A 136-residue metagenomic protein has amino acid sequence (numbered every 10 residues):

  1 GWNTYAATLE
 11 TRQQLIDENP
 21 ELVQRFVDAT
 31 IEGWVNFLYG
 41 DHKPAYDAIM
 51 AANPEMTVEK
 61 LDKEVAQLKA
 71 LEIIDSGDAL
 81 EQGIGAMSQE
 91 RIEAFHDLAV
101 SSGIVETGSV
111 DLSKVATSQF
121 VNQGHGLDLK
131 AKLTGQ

Functional and structural regions predicted by a protein language model:
G1-T4: Short beta-strand->loop
A6-E21: A bilobed periplasmic-binding-protein/Venus flytrap-type ligand-binding module shared by bacterial periplasmic
E18-E106: Secondary-structure end/capping motifs
I92-Q136: Conserved C-terminal helix/tail region of periplasmic/extracytoplasmic solute-binding proteins
